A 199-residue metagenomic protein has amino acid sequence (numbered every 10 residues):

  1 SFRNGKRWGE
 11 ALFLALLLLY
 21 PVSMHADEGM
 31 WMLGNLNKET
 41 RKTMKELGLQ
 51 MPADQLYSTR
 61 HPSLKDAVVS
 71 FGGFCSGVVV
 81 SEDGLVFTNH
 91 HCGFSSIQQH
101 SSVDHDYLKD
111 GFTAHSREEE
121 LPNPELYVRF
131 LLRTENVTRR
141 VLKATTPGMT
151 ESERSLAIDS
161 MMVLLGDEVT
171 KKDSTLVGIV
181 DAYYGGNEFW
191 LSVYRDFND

Functional and structural regions predicted by a protein language model:
S1-L12: Bacterial N-terminal signal peptides that target proteins for export
A11-P21: Bacterial N-terminal signal peptides
V22-D199: Terminal presequence/propeptide segments associated with secretion/organelle targeting and zymogen/polyprotein
